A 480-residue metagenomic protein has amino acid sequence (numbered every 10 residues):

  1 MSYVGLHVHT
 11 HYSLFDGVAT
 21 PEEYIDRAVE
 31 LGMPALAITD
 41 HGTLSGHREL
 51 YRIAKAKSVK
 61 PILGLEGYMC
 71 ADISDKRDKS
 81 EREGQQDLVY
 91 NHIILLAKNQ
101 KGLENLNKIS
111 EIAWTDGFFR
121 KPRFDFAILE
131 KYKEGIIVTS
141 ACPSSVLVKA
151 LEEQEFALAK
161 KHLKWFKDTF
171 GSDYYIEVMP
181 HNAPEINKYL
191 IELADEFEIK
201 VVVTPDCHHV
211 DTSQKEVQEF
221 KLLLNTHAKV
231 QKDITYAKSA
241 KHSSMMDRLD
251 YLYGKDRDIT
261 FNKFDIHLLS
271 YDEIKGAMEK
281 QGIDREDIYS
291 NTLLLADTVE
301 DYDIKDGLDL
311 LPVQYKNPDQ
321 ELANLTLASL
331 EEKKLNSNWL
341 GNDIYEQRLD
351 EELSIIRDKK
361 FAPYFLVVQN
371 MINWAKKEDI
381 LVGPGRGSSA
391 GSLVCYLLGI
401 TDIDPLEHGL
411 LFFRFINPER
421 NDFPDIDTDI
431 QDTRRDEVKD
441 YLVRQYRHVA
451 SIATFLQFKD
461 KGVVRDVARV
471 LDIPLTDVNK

Functional and structural regions predicted by a protein language model:
M1-V4, L147-V148, A194-E196, G276-R386: Non-catalytic structural connector segments
S2-A35, H41-F197, K215-L224, Q231 (+3 more regions): Extended substrate/RNA-proximal surfaces in nucleic-acid metabolism proteins
I38-L44, E177-P184, H209, L310-Y315 (+4 more regions): Conserved short loop/turn motifs at secondary-structure junctions
D40, P61, N99, V138 (+7 more regions): A residue-level signal for conserved active-site and pocket-lining positions in enzyme catalytic cores
G102, A141, V202-V210, I380-D402 (+1 more regions): Conserved phosphate/anionic-ligand binding catalytic regions in large, soluble enzymes, centered on
V217-A323: Active-site or pore-adjacent capping/gating segments
I274, M278, F415-S451: A structural-propensity feature for long, helix-poor, extended segments
C395-D422: Class I SAM-dependent methyltransferase SAM-binding "motif I" and its flanking Rossmann-like core
